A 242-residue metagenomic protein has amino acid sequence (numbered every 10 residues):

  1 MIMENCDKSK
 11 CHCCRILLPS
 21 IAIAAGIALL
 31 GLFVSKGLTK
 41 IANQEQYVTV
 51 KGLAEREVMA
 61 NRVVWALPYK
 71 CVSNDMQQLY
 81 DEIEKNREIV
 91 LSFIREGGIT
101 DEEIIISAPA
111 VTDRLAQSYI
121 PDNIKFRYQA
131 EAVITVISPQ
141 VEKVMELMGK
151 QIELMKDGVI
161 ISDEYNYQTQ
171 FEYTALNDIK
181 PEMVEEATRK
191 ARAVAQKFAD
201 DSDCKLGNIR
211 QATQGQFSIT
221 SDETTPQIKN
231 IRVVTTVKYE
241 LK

Functional and structural regions predicted by a protein language model:
I2-C11: Juxtamembrane low-complexity tails/linkers enriched in Ser/Thr-Pro and polybasic
K10-I21, G26-K242: Short, charged, surface-exposed interaction patches
